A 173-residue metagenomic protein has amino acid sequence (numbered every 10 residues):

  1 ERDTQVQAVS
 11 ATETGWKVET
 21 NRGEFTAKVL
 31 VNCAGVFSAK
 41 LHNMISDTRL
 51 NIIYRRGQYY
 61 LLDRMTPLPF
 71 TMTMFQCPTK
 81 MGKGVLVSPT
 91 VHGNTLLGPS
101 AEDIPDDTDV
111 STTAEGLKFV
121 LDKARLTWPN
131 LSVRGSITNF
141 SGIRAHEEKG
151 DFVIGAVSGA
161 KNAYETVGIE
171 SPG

Functional and structural regions predicted by a protein language model:
E1, V31, Y164-T166: Hydrophobic/aromatic beta-strand patches that form the interior of the parallel beta-sheet core in alpha/beta enzyme
R2-W16: A conserved short coil-to-beta-strand element within the FAD-binding core of flavoproteins
N21-V29: Core beta-strand elements of the Rossmann-like FAD/NAD(P) dinucleotide-binding domain in flavoenzyme oxidoreductases
N32-D47: Flavin (primarily FAD) binding-site architecture
T66-T71: Short helix-loop capping/hinge motifs at secondary-structure junctions, enriched in acidic/polar residues
P78-G82, V87-G93, D103-G173: C-terminal catalytic lobe of FAD-dependent flavoproteins
